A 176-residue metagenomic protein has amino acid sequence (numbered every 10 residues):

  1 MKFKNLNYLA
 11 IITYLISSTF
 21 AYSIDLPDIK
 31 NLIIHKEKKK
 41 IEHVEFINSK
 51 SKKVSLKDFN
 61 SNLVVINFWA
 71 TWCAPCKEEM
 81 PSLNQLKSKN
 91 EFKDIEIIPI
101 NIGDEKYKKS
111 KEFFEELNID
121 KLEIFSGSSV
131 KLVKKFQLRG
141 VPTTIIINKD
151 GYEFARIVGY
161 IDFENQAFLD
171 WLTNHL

Functional and structural regions predicted by a protein language model:
M1-L9: Bacterial N-terminal signal peptides that target proteins for export
A10-S18: Bacterial N-terminal signal peptides
T19-S23: Sec/Tat signal peptide C-region and signal peptidase I cleavage site
I24-L56: N-terminal "domain-start" segment that seeds a small globular fold
S55-K77: Short active-site neighborhood of thiol/selenol oxidoreductases, capturing the structured segment around
V65-I66, I97, T144: Hydrophobic beta-strand anchors of alpha/beta hydrolase catalytic cores
E78-L117, S128-K134: Structural microenvironment flanking redox-active thiols in thiol-disulfide oxidoreductases
E116-D120, G127-T173: Thiol/disulfide oxidoreductase modules built on the thioredoxin-like
